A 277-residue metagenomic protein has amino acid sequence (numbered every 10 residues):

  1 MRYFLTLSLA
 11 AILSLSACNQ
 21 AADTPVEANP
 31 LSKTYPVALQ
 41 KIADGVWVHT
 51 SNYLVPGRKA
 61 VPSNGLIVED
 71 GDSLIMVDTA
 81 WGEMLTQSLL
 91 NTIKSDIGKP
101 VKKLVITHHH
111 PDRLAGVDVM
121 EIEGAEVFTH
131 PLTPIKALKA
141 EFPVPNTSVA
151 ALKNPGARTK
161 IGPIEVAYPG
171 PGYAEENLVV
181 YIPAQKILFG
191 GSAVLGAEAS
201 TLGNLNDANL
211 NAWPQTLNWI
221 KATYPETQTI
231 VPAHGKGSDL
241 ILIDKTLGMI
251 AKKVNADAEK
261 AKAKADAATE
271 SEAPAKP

Functional and structural regions predicted by a protein language model:
F4, S8, I12-L13, N19-K33 (+2 more regions): Accessory terminal helices/loops
P25-V26, T34-P36, K41-I42, P100 (+3 more regions): Metallo-beta-lactamase
K41-L90, V179-S192: Conserved beta-strand hairpin/beta-sheet module of binuclear metal-dependent hydrolase folds, prominently
G45, V68, D78, I93 (+8 more regions): Divalent metal-coordination and catalytic microenvironments
T50-S63, K139, E198-D207: Acidic/histidine-rich helix-loop elements that form or flank divalent-metal/phosphate-binding sites at the catalytic
Y53-P56, L74, W81-M84, H109-L114 (+6 more regions): Solvent-exposed loop/turn segments at secondary-structure junctions within structured extracellular/periplasmic domains
D72-S73, M84-F128, P225-E226: Active-site metal-binding motif and surrounding structural segment of the metallo-beta-lactamase
S73-L74, W81-G82, P169-I241, K245: Metallo-beta-lactamase
